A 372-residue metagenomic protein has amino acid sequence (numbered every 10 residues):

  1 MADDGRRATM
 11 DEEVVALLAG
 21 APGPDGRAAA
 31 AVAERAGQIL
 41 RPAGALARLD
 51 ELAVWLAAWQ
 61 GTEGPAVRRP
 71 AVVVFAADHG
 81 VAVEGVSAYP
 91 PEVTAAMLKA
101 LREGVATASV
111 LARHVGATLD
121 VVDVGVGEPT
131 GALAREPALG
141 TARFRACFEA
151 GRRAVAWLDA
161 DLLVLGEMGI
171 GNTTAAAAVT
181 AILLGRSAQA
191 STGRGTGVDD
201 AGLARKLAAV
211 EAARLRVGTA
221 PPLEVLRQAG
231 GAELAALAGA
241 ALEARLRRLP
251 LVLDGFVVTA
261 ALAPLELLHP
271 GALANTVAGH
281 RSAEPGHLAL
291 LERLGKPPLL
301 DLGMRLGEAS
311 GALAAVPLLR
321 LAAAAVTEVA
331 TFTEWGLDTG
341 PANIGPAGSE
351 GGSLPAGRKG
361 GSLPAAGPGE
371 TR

Functional and structural regions predicted by a protein language model:
A2-P346, G367-R372: N-terminal loops that bind phosphate or other acidic moieties and the adjacent beta-alpha structural core
P346-G352: Long, compositionally biased low-complexity repeat segments characteristic of intrinsically disordered regions
